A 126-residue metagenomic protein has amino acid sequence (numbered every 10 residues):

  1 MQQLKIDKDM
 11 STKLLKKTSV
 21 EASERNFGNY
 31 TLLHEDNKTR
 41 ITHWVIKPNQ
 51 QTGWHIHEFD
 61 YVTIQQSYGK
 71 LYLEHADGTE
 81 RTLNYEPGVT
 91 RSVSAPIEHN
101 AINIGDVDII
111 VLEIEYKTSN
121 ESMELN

Functional and structural regions predicted by a protein language model:
M1-T42, G53-W54, H75, R81-E86 (+5 more regions): A short, N-terminal "cap"/entry segment at the start of jelly-roll beta-barrel domains of the cupin/DSBH fold
K38, N49, G69-K70: Short, charged/polar surface micro-motifs in flexible loops or helix N-caps
I46-N49, G88, P96: Tight coil/turn sites that cap or link beta-strands
H57-D77: Glycine- and acidic-residue-biased ligand/ion/polar-headgroup-sensing regions
E58, P96-I97: Short, surface-exposed coil-to-beta transition loops
G69-K70, E98, D108: Structural motif
